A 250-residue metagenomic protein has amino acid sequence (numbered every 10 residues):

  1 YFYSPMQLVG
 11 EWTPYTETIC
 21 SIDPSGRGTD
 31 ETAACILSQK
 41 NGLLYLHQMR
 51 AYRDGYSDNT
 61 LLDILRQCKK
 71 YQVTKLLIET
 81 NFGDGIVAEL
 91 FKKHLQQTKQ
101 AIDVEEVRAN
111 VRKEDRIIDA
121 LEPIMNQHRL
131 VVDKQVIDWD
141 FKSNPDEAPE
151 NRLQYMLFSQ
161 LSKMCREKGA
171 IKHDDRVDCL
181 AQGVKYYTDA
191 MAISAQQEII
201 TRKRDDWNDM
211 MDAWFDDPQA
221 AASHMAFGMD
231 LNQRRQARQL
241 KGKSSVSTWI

Functional and structural regions predicted by a protein language model:
Y1-V107, D140-I250: RNase H-like, metal-dependent nuclease domains and their acidic two-metal-ion catalytic environment used
A101-E147: Short alpha-helix plus adjacent loop in nuclease-associated cores
